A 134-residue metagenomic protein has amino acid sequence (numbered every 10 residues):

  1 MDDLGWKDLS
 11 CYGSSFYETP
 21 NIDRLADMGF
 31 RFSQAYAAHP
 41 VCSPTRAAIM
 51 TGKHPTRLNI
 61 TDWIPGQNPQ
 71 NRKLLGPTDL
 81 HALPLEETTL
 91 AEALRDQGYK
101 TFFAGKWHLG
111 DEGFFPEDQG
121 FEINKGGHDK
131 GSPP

Functional and structural regions predicted by a protein language model:
M1-P134: Formylglycine-dependent sulfatase
